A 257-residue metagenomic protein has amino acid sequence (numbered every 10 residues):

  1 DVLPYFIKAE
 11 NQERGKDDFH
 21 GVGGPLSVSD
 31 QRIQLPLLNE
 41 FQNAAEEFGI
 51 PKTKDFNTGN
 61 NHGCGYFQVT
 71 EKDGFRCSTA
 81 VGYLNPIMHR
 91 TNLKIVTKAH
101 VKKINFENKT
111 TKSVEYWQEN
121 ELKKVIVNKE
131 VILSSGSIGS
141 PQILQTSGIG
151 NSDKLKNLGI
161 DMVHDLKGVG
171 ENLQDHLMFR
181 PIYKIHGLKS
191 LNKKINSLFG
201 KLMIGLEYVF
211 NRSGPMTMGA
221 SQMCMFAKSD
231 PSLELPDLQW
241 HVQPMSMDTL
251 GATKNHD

Functional and structural regions predicted by a protein language model:
D1, I104-E107, S113-E207, G214-P215: Glycine-rich loop(s) and the adjacent beta-strand/alpha-helix scaffold that form part
D1-T111, Y116-W117, R180-G205: Conserved redox-cofactor binding core of oxidoreductases
L3-F6, E10, M162, G214-P215 (+2 more regions): N-terminal accessory segments
P25, T111, S140, A220-Q222 (+1 more regions): Extracellular structured ligand-interaction cores
T53, K94-V96, D161-D165, H241: General small-molecule cofactor/ligand-binding pocket signal
L93-K94, K124, K129-V131, C224 (+1 more regions): Beta-sheet entry/capping signal
I182-D257: FAD cofactor-binding and catalytic pocket of flavoenzymes
